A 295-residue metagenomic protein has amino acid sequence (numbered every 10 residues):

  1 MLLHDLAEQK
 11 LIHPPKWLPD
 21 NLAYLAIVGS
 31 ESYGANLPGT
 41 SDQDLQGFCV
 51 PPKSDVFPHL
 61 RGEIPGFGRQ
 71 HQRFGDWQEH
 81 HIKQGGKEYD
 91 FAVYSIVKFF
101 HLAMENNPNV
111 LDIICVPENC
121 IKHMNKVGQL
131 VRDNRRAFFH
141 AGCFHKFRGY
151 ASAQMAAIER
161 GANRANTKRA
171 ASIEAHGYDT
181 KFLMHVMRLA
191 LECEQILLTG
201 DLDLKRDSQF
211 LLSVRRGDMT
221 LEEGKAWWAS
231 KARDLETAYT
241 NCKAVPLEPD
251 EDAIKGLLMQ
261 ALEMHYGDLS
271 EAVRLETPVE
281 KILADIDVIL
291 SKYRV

Functional and structural regions predicted by a protein language model:
M1-L11, W17, R294-V295: N-terminal regions immediately upstream of nucleotidyltransferase
Q9, A137, F144, R148-G161 (+2 more regions): Structured mid-to-C-terminal alpha-helical surface segments
L11-L60: Active-site nucleotide-donor binding segment shared across nucleotidyl transfer reactions
Q43-G47, I64-G68, I121: Short, low-complexity, polar/charged sequence segments that are solvent-exposed and flexible
P52, L60-H71: Short, His- and charge-rich active-site/binding loops that engage polyanionic ligands
P52, N106, I196: Phosphate/oxyanion-binding loops and surfaces in catalytic or ligand/nucleic-acid-binding neighborhoods
D55-H59, D112, Q195-D203: Short, solvent-exposed secondary-structure capping/transition elements
R69-C193, L204, S208, L212: Conserved NTP/Mg2+-binding pocket subregion across the NTase superfamily
